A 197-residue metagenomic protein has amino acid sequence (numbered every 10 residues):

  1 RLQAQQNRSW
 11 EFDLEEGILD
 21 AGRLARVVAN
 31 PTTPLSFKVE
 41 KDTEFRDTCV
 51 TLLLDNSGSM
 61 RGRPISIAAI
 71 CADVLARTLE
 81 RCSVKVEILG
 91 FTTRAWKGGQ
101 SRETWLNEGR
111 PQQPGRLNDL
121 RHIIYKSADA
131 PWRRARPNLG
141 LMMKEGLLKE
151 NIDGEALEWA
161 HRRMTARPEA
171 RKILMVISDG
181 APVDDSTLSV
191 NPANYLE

Functional and structural regions predicted by a protein language model:
R1-E197: Acidic, glycine-rich A-domain
